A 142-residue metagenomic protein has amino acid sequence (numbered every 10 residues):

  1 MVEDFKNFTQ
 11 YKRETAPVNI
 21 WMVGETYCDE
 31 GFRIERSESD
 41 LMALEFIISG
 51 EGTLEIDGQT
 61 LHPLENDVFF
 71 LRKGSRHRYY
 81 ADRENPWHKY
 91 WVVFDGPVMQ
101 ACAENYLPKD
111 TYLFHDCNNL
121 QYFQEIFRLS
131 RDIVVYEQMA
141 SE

Functional and structural regions predicted by a protein language model:
M1-H62, D67-V68, R83, Y106 (+1 more regions): Generic protein-terminus/edge-of-domain signal
E14-P17, E38, V93, D116-Q124: Alpha-helix N-cap/helix-start motif at coil-to-helix transitions, marked by capping-box chemistry
N19, A43-F46, D95-V98, Y122-I126: Amphipathic, well-ordered alpha-helical segments in soluble domains
T26, D95-P97, I133: Phosphate/oxyanion-binding loops and surfaces in catalytic or ligand/nucleic-acid-binding neighborhoods
H62-L64, H77, A101: DNA-contacting interfaces and partner/effector-binding or oligomerization modules in DNA-centric proteins
G74-V98: Ligand-binding loop in jelly-roll beta-barrel domains
A103-E142: Amphipathic alpha-helical segments enriched in hydrophobic/aromatic residues interleaved with Lys/Arg
